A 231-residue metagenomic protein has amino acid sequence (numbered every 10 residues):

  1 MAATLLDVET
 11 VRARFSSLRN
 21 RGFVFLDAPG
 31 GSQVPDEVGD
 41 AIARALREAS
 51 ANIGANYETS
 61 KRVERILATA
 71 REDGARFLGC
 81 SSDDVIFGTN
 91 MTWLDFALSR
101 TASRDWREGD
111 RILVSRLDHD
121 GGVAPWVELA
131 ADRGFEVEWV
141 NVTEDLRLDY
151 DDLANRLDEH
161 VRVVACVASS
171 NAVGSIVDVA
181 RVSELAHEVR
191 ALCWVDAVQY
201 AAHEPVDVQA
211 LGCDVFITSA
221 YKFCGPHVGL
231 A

Functional and structural regions predicted by a protein language model:
M1-A231: Pyridoxal 5′-phosphate
